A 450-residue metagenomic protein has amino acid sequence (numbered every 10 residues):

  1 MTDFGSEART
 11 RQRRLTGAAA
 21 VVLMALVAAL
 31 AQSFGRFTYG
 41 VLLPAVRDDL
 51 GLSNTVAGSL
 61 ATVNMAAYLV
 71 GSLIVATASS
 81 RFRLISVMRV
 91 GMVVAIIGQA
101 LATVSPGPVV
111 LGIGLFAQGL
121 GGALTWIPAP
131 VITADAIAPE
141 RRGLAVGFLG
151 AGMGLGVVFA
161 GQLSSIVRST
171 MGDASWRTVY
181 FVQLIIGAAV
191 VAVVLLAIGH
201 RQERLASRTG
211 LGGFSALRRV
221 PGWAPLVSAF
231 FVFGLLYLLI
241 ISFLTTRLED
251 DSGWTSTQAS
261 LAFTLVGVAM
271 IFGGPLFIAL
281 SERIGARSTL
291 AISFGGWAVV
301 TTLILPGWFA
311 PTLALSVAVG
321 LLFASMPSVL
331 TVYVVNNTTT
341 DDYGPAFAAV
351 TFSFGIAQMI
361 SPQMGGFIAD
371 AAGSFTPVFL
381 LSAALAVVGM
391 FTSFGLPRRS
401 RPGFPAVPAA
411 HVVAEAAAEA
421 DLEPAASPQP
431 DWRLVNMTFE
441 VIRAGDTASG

Functional and structural regions predicted by a protein language model:
E7-R14, G199-L226: Juxtamembrane intracellular "pre-TM" segments in multi-pass secondary transporters
G40, W223-T264, I271: Extracytoplasmic gate region of multi-pass secondary transporters
G51, R83, V104-V109, G253 (+1 more regions): Helix-breaking motifs and short loop linkers at transmembrane-helix boundaries and internal kinks in secondary membrane
V70-P106: Conserved MFS/SLC helix-loop-helix module at the cytosolic interface between two early adjacent transmembrane helices
F116-A151: Cytoplasmic helix-loop-helix junction between adjacent transmembrane helices in 12-TM secondary transporters
F148-L196: Helix-loop-helix hairpin linking two adjacent transmembrane segments in secondary transporters
R287-Y333: C-terminal transmembrane helical hairpin of 12-TM major facilitator-type secondary transporters
T340-A372: A late C-terminal transmembrane helix in Major Facilitator Superfamily
